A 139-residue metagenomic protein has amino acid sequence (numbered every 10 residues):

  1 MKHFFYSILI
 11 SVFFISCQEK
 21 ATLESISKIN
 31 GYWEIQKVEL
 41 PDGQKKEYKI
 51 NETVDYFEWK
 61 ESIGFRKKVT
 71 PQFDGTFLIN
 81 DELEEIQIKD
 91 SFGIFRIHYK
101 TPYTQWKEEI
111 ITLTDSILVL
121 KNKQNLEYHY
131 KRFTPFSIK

Functional and structural regions predicted by a protein language model:
M1-K2, Q18: N-terminal hydrophobic targeting signals that begin at the initiator methionine
K2-I8: Sec-dependent signal peptide recognition, specifically the positively charged N-region followed immediately by
F13-S16: C-terminal motif of bacterial Sec signal peptides marking the signal peptidase cleavage site
E19-E34: N-terminal helix-cap/turn-to-beta initiation motif at the start of protein domains
Y32-E34, E109, H129: Residues located in well-ordered beta-strands
I35-I63: Short, solvent-exposed loop/hinge segments that bridge or flank secondary-structure elements
E61-I117, N125: Contiguous, well-ordered beta-strand patches that form the walls/edges of small beta-barrel/beta-sandwich domains
L83, V119-K139: Edge beta-strand at a domain terminus
